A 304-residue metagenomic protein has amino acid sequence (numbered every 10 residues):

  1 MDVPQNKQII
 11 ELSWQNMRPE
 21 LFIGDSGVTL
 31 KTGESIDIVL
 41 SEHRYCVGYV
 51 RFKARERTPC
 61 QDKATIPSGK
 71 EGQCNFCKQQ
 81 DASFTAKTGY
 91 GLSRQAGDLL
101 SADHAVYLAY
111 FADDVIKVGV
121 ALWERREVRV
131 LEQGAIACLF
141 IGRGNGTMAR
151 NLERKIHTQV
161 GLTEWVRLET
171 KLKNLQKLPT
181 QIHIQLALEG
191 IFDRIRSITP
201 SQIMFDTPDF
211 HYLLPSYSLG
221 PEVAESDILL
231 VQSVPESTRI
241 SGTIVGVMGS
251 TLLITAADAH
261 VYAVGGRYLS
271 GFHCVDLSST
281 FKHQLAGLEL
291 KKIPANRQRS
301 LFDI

Functional and structural regions predicted by a protein language model:
M1-I304: Non-catalytic accessory segments flanking enzymatic or RNA/DNA-binding domains
